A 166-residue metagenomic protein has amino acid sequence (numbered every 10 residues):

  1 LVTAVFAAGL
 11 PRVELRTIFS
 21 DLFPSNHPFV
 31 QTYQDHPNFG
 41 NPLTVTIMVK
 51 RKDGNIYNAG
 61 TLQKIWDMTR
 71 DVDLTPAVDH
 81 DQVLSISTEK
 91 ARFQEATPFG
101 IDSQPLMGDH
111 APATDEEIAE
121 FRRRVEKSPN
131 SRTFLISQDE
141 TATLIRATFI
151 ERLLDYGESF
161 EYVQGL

Functional and structural regions predicted by a protein language model:
V2-H27: Transmembrane helices with small-residue packing motifs
P28, H36-T44: Membrane-proximal juxtamembrane linkers immediately C-terminal to transmembrane helices
N38, Q63, G108-L166: Extracytoplasmic
N41-T44, G60, V78-D81, D139-L144: Extracytoplasmic
V45-D53, I101-M107, T141-E151: Short, hydrophobic beta-strand segments
M48-R51, W66-Q94: Short amphipathic beta-strand/extended segments in non-transmembrane regions
K50-L62, A77, A147-D155: Structural beta->alpha junctions
L62-Q63, A91-D109: Charged, often glycine-rich, active-site loop that binds/positions anionic groups
